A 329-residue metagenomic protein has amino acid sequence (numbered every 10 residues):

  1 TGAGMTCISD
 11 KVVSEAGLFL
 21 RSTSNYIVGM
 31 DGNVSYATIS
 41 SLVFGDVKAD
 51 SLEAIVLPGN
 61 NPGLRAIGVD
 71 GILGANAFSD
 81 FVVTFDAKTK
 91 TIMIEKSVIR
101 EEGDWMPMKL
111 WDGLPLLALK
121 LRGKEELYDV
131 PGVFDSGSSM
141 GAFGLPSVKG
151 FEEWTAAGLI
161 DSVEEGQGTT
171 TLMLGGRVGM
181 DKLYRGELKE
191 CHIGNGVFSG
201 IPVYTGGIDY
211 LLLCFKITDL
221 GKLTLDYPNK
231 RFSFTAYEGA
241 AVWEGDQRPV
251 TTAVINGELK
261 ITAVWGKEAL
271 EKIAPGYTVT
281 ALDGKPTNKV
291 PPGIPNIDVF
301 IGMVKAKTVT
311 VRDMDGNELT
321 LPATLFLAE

Functional and structural regions predicted by a protein language model:
T1-E329: Pepsin/retropepsin-fold aspartyl endopeptidases
